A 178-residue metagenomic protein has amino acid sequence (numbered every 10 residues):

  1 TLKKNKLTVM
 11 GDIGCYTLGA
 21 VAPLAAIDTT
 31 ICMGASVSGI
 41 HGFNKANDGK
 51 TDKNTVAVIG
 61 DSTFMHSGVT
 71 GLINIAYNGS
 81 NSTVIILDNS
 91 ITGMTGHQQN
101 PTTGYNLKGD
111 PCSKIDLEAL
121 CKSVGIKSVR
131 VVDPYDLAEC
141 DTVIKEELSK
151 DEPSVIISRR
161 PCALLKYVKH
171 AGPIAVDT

Functional and structural regions predicted by a protein language model:
T1, A76, I174-T178: Cysteine-centered iron-sulfur cluster-binding motifs in ferredoxin-type domains/subunits of redox enzymes
T1, I13-T17, T92, R159-L165: Functionally engaged cysteine thiol sites
T1-V21, H66: Cofactor-pocket helix-loop regions in the catalytic cores of large enzyme subunits
L7, G14, S80, K127 (+1 more regions): Residue-level marker of positions within ordered structural domains that often coincide with functionally constrained
A20-V155, Y167-V168: Thiamine diphosphate
P161-T178: Cys/His-rich short segments
